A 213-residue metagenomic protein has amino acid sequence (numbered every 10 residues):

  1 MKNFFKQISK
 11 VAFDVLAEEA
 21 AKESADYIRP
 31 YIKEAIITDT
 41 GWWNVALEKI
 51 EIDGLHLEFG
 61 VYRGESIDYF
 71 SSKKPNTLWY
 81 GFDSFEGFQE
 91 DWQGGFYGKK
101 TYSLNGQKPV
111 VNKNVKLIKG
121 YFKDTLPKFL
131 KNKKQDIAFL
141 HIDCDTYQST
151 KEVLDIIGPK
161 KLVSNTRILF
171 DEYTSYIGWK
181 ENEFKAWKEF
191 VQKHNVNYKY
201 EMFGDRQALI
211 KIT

Functional and structural regions predicted by a protein language model:
K2-L55, I67, S72: Class I SAM-dependent methyltransferase Rossmann-like catalytic core, especially the SAM/SAH-binding loop
Y27-R29, N44, K49-T213: S-adenosylmethionine/decaboxylated-SAM
